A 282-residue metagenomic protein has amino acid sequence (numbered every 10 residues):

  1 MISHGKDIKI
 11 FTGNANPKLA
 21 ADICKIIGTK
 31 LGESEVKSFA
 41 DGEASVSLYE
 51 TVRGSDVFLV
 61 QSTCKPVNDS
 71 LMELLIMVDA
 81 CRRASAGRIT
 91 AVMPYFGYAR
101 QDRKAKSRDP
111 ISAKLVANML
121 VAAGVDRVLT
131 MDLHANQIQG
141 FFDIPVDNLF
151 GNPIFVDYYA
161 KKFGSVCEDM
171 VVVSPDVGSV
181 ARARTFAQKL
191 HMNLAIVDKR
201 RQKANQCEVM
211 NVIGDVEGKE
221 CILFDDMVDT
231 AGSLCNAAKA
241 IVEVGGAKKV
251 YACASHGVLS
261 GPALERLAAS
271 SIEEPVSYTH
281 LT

Functional and structural regions predicted by a protein language model:
I23, A91, D132, D176 (+3 more regions): Residue-level signature of catalytic and energy-coupling elements of molecular machines, predominantly ATP/GTP-dependent
K30-S62, D69-C81: Glycine-rich, positively charged N-terminal anion/phosphate-binding segment
V36-T51, A99-A105, D109, N148-N152 (+5 more regions): Short, glycine/charge-rich flexible loops or terminal/linker lids adjacent to PRPP-binding catalytic cores
K65-R82, A105-N118: Glycine-rich anion/phosphate-binding loops
R82, V121, V242-E243, A268: Non-catalytic positions within long, well-ordered alpha-helices that form the structural scaffold/packing of enzyme
Q101-R103, S107-I111, L115, N136-D157 (+1 more regions): Short acidic, glycine/proline-enriched helix-loop-strand junctions
A238-L264: Helical hairpin unit composed of two closely spaced alpha helices linked by a short loop
T279-T282: Conserved small/polar residues in nucleotide/adenosyl-binding loops
